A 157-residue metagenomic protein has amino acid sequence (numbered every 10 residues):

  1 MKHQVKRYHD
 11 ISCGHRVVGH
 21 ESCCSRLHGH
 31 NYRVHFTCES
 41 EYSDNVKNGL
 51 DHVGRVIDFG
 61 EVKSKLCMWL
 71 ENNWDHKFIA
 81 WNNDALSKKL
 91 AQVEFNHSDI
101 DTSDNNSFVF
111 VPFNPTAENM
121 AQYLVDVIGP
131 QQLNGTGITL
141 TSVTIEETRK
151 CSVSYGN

Functional and structural regions predicted by a protein language model:
M1-N157: Charge-rich, low-complexity N-terminal segments
